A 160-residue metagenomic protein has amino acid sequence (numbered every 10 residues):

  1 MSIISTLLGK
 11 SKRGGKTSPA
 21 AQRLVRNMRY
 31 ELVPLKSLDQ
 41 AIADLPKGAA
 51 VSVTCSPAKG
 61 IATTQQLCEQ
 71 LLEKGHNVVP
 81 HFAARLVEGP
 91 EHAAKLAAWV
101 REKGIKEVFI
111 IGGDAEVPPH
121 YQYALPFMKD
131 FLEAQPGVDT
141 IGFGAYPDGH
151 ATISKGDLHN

Functional and structural regions predicted by a protein language model:
S2-N160: Active-site beta->alpha loop and helix N-cap motifs at the rims of alpha/beta catalytic domains
